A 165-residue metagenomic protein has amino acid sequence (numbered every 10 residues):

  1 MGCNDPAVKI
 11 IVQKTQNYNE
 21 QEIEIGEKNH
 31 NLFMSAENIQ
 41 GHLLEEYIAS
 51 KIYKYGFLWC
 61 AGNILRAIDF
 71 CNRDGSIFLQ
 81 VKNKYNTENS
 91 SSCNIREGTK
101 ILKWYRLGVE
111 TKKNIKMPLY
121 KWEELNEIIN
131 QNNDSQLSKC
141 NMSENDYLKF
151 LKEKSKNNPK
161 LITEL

Functional and structural regions predicted by a protein language model:
M1-E37: Interdomain/boundary linker segments immediately adjacent to catalytic/signaling cores
E24-C60: Acidic-basic catalytic patches of nuclease active cores, encompassing PD-(D/E)XK and other metal-cofactor nuclease
I48, I52, F70, I77-N83: Conserved catalytic cores of phosphodiester-cleaving nucleases, focusing on short active-site segments
N63-D74: Beta-rich nucleic-acid/ligand-interaction surfaces
K82-P159: Catalytic cores of nucleic-acid endonucleases
